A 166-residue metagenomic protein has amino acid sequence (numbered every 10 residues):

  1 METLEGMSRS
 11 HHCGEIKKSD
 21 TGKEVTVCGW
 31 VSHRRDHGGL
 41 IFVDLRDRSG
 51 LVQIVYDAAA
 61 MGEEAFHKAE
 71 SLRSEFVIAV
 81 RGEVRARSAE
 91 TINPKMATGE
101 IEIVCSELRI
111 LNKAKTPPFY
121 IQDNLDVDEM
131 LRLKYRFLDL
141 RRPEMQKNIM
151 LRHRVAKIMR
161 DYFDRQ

Functional and structural regions predicted by a protein language model:
M1-Q166: Class II aminoacyl-tRNA synthetase catalytic cores and aaRS-like
